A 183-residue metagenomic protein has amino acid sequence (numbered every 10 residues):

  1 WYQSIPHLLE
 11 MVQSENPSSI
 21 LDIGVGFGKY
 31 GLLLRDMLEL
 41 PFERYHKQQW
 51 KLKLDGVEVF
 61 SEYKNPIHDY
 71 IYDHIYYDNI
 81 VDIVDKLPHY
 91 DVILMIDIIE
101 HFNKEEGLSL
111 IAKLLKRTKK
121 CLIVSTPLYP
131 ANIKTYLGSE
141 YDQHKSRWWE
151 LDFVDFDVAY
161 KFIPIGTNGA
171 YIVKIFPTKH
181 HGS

Functional and structural regions predicted by a protein language model:
W1-P88, E105-A112, R117, L128 (+3 more regions): Conserved N-terminal segment of class I S-adenosyl-L-methionine
L94: A conserved beta-strand element that flanks and buttresses the S-adenosyl-L-methionine
I98-H101: Hydrophobic adenine-recognition pocket in adenosine-nucleotide-binding enzymes
V124-T126: Acidic carboxylate diad motif detector
